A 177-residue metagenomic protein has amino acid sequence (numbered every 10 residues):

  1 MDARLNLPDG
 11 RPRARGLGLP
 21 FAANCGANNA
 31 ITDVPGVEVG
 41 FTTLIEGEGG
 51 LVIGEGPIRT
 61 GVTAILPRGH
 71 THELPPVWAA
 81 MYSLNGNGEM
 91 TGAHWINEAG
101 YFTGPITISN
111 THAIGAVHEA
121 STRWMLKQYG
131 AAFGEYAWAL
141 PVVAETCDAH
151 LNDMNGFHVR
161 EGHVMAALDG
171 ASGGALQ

Functional and structural regions predicted by a protein language model:
M1-Q177: Alpha/propeptide regions of enzymes that mature by internal proteolysis
